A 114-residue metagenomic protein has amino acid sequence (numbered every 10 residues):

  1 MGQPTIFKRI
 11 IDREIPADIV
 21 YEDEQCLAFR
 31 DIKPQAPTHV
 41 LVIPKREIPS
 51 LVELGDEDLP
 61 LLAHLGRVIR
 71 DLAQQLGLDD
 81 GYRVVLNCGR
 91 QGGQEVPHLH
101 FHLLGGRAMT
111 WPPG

Functional and structural regions predicted by a protein language model:
M1-G114: HIT superfamily nucleotide-processing domains
